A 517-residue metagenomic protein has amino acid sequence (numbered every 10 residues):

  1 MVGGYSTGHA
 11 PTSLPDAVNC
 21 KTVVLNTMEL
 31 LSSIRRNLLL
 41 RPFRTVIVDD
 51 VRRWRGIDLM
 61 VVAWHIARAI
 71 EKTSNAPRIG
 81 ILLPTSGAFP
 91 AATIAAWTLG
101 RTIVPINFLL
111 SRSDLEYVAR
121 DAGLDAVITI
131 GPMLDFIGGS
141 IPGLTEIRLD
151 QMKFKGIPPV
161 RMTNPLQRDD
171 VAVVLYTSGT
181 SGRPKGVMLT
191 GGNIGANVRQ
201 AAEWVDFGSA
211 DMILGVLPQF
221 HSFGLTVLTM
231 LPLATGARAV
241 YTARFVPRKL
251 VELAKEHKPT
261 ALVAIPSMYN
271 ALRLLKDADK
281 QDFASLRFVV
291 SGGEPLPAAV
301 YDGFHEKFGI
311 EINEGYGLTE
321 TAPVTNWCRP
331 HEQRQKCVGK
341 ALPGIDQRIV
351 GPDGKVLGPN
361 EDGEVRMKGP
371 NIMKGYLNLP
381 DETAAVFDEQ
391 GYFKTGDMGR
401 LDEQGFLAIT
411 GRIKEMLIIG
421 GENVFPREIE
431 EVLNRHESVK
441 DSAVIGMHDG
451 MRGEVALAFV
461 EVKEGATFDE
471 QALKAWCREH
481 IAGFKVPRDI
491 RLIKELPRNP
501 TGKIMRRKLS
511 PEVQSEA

Functional and structural regions predicted by a protein language model:
Y5, T12-L14, C20-L25, H65-N75 (+3 more regions): Structural core segment of the AMP-binding/adenylate-forming
L25-N26, F43-T73, G80, P84-S86 (+5 more regions): Conserved AMP-binding/adenylate-forming core of the ANL superfamily
P42-T45, P158-Y176, R183, D206-M212: Conserved pre-ATP/AMP-binding loop-to-beta segment of ANL
R55-D58, A172-R199: Conserved AMP-binding A3 loop
R68, L110, L262, G369 (+6 more regions): AMP-binding/adenylate-forming catalytic core of the ANL superfamily
G195-M212, F220-A261, L275-K276: Conserved AMP-binding/adenylation subdomain of ANL enzymes
P259-A264, R273-R334, D346: Gly/Ser/Thr-rich phosphate-binding loop
K340-G344, K355-V386, E422-V424: Conserved ATP/PPi-binding loop(s) of AMP-dependent carboxylate-activating enzymes
